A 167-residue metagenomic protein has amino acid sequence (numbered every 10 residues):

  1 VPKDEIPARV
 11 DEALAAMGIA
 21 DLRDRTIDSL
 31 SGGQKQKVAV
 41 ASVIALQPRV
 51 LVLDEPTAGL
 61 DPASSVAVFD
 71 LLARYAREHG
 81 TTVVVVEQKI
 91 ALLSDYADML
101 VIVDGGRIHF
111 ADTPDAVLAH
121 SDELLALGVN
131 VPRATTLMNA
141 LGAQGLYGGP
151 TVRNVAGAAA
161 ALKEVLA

Functional and structural regions predicted by a protein language model:
E5-L22: Conserved ABC ATPase "signature" region
T26-L30: Conserved ABC ATPase signature
Q47: Conserved catalytic motifs of ABC-family nucleotide-binding domains
L51-D54: Catalytic Walker B motif of ABC-type/P-loop ATPase nucleotide-binding domains
P62-S64: Helix N-cap at the start of a conserved alpha-helix in ABC-type nucleotide-binding domains
E87-Q88: H-loop/switch region of ABC-family ATPase nucleotide-binding domains
V101, G105-F110, D115-A116: Conserved switch/coupling elements of ABC/ABC-like ATPase nucleotide-binding domains
